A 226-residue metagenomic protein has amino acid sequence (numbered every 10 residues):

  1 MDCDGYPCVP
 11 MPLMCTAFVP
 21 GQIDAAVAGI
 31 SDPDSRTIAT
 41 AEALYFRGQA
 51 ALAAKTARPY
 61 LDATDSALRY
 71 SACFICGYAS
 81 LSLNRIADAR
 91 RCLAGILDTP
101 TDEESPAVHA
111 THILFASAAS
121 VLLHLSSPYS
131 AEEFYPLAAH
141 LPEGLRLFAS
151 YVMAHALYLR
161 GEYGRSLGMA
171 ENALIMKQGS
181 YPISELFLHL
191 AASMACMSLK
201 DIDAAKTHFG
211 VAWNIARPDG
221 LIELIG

Functional and structural regions predicted by a protein language model:
M1-A28, K200-G226: C-terminal non-catalytic interaction modules
D2-L13, D34-Q49, L68-I86, V108-S126 (+2 more regions): Tandem amphipathic alpha-helical repeat scaffolds
Q22-A25, A54-A63, L93-S105, A131-P142 (+2 more regions): Amphipathic alpha-helical segments of tetratricopeptide repeats
I30, S66-Y70, E103-A110, E143-G144 (+2 more regions): Inter-repeat boundary and helix-capping residues of tandem alpha-helical solenoids
Y45, A50-A57, Y163-A170: Short, contiguous hydrophobic alpha-helices characteristic of membrane insertion segments
I75, Y158-L224: DNA-contacting interfaces and partner/effector-binding or oligomerization modules in DNA-centric proteins
L125-A173: Eukaryotic tandem repeat interaction scaffolds
